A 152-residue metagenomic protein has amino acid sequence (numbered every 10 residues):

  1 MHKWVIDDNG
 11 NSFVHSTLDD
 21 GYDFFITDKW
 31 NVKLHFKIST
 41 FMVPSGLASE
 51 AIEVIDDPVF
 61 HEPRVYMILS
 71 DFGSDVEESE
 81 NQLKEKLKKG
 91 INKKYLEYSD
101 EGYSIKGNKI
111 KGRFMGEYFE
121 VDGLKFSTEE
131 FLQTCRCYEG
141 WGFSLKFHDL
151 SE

Functional and structural regions predicted by a protein language model:
M1-E152: Terminal leader/tail segments of proteins
